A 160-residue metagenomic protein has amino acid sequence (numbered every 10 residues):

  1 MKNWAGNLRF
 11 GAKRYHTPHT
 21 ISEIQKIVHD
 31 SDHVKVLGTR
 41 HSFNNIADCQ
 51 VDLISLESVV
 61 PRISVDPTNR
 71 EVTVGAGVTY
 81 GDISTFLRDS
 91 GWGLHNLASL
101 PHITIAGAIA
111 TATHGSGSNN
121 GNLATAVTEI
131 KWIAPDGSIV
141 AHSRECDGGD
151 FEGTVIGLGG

Functional and structural regions predicted by a protein language model:
M1-A5: N-terminal regions that are enriched for targeting/export leaders and immediately downstream pro/stem segments
G6-H102, A112-G117: Glycine-rich N-terminal segment of FAD-binding domains in flavoprotein oxidoreductases, spanning the beta-loop-helix
A108-G160: FAD-binding subdomain of flavoenzyme oxidoreductases
